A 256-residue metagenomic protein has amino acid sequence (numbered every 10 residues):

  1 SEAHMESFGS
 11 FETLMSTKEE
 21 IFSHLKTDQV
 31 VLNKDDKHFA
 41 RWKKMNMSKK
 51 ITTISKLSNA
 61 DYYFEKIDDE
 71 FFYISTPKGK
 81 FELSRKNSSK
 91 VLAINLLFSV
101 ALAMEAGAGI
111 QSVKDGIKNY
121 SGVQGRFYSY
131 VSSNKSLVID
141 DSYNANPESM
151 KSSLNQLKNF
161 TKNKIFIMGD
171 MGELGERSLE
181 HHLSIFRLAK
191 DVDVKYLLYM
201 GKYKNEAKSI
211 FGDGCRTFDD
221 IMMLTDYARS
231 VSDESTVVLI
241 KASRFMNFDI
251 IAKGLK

Functional and structural regions predicted by a protein language model:
S1-L137, K162, R187-K190, V194-K195 (+1 more regions): Acidic, Mg2+-coordinating active-site environments of NTP-dependent enzymes
V30, V138, F166-I167, V238: Residue-level marker for buried hydrophobic side chains located in beta-strands that build the well-ordered beta-sheet
V31, L198, V237-K241: Short glycine-rich phosphate-binding loop at a beta-alpha junction
F98, D233-A242: Short SAM/SAH-binding signature in class I
V123, S142-D213, S243: Active-site beta-alpha connecting loops in nucleotide-dependent enzymes
G125-R126, F245, D249-I251: ATP-dependent carboxylate/acyl-activation modules
C215-L224: Short acidic-hydrophobic, aromatic-tinged amphipathic segments that line or gate anion-handling sites
L224-S232: Short amphipathic alpha-helix with an adjacent loop that forms part of the alpha/beta core around
